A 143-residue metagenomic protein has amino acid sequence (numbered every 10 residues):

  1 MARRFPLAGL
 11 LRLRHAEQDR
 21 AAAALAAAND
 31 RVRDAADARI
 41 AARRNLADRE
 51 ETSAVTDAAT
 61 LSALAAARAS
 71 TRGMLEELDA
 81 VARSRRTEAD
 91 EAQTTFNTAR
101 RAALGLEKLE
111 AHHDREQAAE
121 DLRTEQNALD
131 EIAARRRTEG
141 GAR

Functional and structural regions predicted by a protein language model:
M1-R143: Charge-rich amphipathic alpha-helical interaction elements
